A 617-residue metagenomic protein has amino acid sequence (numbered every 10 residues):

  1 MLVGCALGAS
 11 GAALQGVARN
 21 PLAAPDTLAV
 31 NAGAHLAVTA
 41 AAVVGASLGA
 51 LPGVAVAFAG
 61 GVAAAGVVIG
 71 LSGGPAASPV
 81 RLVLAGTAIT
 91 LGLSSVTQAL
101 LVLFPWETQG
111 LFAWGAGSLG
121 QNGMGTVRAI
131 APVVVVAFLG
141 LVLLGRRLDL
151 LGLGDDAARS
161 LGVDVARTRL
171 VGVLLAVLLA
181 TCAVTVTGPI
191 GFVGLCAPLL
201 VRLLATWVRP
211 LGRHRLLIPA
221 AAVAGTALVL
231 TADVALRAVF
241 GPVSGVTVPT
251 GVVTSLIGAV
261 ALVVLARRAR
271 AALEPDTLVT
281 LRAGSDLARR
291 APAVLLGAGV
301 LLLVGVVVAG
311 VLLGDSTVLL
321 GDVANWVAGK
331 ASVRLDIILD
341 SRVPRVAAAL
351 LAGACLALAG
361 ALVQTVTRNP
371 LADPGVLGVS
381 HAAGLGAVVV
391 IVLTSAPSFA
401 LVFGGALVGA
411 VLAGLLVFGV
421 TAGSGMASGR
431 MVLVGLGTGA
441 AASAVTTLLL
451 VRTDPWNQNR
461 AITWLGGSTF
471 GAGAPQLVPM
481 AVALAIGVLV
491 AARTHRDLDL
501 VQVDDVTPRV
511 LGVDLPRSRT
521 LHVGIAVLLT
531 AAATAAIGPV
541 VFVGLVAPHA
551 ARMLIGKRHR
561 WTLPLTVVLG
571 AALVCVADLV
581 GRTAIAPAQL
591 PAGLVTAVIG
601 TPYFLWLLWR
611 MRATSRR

Functional and structural regions predicted by a protein language model:
M1-R617: Alpha-helical transmembrane segments in inner-membrane proteins
